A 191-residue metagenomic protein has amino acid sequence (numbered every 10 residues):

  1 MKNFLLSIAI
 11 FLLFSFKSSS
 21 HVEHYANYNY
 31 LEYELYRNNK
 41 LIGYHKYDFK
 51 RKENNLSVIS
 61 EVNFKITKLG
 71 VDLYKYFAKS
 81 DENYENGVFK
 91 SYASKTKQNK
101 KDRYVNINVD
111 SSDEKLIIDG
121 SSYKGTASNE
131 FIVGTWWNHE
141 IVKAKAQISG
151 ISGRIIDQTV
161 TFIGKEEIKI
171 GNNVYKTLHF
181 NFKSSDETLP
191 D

Functional and structural regions predicted by a protein language model:
F4-L13: Sec-dependent N-terminal signal peptides
L13-A26: Bacterial Sec-dependent signal peptides at the C-terminal "C-region" and cleavage site
H21-V22, N83-E85, F89, T135-W137: Tryptophan-centered motif/residue detector
A26-Y28, A93-T188: Solvent-exposed helix/loop surface patches that form functional interfaces
N27-S111: N-terminal mature ectodomain segment of secretory-pathway/periplasmic proteins
